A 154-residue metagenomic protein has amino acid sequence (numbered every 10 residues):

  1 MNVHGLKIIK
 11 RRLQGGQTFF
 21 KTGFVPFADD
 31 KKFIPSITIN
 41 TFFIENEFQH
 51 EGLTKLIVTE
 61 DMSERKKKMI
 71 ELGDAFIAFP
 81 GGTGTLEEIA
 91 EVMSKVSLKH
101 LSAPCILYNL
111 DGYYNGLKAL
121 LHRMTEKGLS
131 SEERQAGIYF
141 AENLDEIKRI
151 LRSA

Functional and structural regions predicted by a protein language model:
M1-K7: Low-complexity, glycine/proline/serine-enriched flexible coil segments that act as short hinges or interruptions within
R12-G16, F20-L72, Y108-R152: A cross-family phosphate/adenosyl-ligand binding-site feature
L13-Q17, A75-L86: Short, glycine-rich nucleotide/cofactor-binding loops
F20-G23, G84-E91: Short glycine/serine/threonine-rich phosphate/pyrophosphate-binding segments that cradle anionic phosphate groups
D29, E87-L98: Short Gly/Thr/Asp-enriched flexible loops that form oxyanion-binding sites at enzyme active sites
D74, L101-A103, A136: Short glycine-/polar-rich loops that comprise or flank the Walker A/P-loop and associated switch/sensor motifs
P80, K99-N109: Short, proline-centered helix/strand-breaking motifs
K95-A103, L129-S130: Arginine/glycine-rich "motif VI" loop of SF2 helicases in the C-terminal RecA-like domain
